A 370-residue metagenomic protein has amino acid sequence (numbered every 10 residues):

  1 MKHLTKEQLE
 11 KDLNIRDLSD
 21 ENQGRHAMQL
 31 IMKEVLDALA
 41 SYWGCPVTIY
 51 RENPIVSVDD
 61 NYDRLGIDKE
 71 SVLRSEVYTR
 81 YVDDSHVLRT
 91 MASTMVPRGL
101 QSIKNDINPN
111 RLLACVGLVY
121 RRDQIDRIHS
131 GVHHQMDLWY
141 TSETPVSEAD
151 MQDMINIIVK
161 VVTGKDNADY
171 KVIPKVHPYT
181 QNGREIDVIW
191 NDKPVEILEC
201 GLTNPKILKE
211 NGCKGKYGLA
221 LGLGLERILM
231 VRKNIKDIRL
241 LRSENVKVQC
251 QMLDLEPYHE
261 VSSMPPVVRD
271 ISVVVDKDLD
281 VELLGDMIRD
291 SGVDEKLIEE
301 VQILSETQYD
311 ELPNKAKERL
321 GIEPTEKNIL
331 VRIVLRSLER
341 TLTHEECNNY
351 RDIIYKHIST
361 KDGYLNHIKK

Functional and structural regions predicted by a protein language model:
M1-H129, Y140-T141, P194-L208, G215-Y217 (+2 more regions): Class II aminoacyl-tRNA synthetase-like tRNA-binding/catalytic domains
S19-G24, M136-E148, R269-K277, T343: Short histidine-centered catalytic/ligand-binding loop motif
A27-W43, D150-K165, L283-G292: Amphipathic alpha-helical segments
L39-P46, I107, K160-A168, D290-V301 (+1 more regions): Short secondary-structure junctions
V56-D59, V72-D83, A92-Y120, D126 (+4 more regions): Prokaryote-biased recognition of long, low-complexity C-terminal linker/tail segments that are poorly structured
P109-R121, G164-D169, E299-N314: Conserved short secondary-structure elements within globular domains
E148-D153, I158-R184: Extended C-terminal subregions enriched in glycine
I173-K370: A carboxyl-terminal module marker
